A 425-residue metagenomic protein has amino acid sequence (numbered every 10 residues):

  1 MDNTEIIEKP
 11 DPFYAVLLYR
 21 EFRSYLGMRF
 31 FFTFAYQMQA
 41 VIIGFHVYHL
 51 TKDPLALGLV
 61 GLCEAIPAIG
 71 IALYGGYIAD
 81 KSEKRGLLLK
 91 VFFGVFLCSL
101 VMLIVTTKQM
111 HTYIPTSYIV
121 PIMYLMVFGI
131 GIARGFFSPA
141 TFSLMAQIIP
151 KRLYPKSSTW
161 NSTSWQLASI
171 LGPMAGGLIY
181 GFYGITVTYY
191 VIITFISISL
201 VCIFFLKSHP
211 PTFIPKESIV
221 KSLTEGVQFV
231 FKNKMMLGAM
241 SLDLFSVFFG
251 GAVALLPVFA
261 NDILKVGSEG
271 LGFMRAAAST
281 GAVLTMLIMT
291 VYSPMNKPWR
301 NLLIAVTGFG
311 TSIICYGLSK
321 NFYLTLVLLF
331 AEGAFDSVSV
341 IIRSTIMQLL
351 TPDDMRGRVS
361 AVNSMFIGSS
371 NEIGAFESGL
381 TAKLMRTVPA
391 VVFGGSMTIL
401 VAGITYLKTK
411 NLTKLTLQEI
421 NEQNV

Functional and structural regions predicted by a protein language model:
I7-P67, Q228, K232-A278: Helix-loop boundary and gating motifs at the non-cytosolic
F30, I114-F136, L244, S312 (+1 more regions): Hydrophobic core of transmembrane alpha-helices in multi-pass small-molecule transporters, especially MFS/SLC-type
I43, F136-I149, V338-T351: Intracellular juxtamembrane helix-capping segments at the cytosolic ends of symmetry-related transmembrane helices
P54-L55, K151-N161, S268, D353-N363: Loop-to-transmembrane helix entry/capping segments in MFS-fold secondary transporters and related SLC/MFSD carriers
G70-Y74, K81, R85-L97, V101 (+6 more regions): C-terminal transmembrane bundle of multi-pass solute transporters/carriers
S117-I119, Q166-C202: Helix-loop-helix hairpin linking two adjacent transmembrane segments in secondary transporters
M126-L167: Cytoplasmic helix-loop-helix junction between adjacent transmembrane helices in 12-TM secondary transporters
S143, Q147, Y189, I193-S218 (+1 more regions): Helix-loop junctions on the cytosolic side of multi-pass membrane transporters, especially the intracellular loop
